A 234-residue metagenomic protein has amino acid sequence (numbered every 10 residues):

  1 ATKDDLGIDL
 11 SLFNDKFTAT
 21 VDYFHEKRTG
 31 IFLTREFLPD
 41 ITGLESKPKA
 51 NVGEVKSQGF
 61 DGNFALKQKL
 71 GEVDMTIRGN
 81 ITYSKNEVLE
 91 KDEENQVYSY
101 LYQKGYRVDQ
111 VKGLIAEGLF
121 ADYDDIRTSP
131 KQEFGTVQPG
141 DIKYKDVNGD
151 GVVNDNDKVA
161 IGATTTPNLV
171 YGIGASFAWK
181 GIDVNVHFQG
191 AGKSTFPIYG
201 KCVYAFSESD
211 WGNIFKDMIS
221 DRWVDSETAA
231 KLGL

Functional and structural regions predicted by a protein language model:
A1-V111, I115, I173, K180: Extracellular/periplasmic, surface-exposed regions of secreted and cell-surface proteins
D22-H25, L66, D157, V186-G192: Active-site proximal loops enriched in glycine and acidic residues that flank catalytic Cys/His/Asp and coordinate
F37, N95, G190-A191, C202: Sparse recognition of residues in long alpha-helices and their boundaries
L44, K56, G71, G192 (+2 more regions): Short acidic-hydrophobic sequence patches enriched in Asp/Glu that either
L44, N154-N156, Y199: General secondary-structure edge motif
E45-K47, D157-V159, N168: Glycine- and acidic
K69-T165, V203-G233: Conserved small-residue
T164-I198: Glycine-rich, aromatic-lined ligand/substrate-binding cores of catalytic and carbohydrate-binding domains
